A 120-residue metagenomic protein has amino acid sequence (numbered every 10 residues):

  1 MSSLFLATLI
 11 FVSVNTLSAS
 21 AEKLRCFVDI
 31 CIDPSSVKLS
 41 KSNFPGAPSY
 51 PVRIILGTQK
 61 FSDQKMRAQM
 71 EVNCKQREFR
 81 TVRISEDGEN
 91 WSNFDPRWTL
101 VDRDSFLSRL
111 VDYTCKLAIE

Functional and structural regions predicted by a protein language model:
S3-V14: Sec-dependent N-terminal signal peptides
L17-E120: N-terminal secretory-pathway/extracellular module detecting exported/lumenal segments and adjacent signal-anchor/first
